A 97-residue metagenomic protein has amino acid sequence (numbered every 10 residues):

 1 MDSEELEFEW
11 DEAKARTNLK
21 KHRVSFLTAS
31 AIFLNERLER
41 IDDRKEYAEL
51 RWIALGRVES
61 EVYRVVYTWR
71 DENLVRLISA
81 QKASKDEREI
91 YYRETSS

Functional and structural regions predicted by a protein language model:
M1-S97: Ribonuclease/tRNase effector modules and their secretory precursors
